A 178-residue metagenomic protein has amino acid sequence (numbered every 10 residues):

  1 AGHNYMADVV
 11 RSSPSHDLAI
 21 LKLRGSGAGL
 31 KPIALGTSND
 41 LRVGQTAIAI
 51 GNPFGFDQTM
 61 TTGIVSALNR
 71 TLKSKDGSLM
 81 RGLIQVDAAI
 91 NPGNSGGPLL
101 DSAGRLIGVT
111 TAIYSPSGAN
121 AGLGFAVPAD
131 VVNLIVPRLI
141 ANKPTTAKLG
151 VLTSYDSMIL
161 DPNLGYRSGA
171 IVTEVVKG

Functional and structural regions predicted by a protein language model:
A1-K177: Serine-dependent protease modules
